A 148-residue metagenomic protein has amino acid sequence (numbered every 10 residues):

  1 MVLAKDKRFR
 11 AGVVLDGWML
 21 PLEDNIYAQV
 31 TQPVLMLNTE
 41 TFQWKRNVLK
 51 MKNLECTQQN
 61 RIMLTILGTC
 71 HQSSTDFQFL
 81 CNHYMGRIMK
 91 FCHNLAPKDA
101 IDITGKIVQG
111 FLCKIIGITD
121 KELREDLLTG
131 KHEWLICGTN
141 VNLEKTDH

Functional and structural regions predicted by a protein language model:
M1-D6: Short glycine-enriched nucleophile-adjacent loop and the immediately C-terminal alpha-helix near the catalytic center
R10-S74: The feature captures the conserved acid-bearing segment of alpha/beta-hydrolase catalytic domains
F77-H148: Alpha/beta-hydrolase-fold serine-hydrolase catalytic core, especially in secreted/extracellular enzymes
